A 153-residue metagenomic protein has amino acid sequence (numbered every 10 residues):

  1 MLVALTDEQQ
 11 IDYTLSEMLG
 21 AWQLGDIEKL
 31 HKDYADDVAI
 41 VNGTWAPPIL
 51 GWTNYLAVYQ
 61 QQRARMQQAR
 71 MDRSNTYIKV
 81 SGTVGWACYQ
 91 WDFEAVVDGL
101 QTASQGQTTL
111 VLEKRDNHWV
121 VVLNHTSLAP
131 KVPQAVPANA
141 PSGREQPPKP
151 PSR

Functional and structural regions predicted by a protein language model:
M1-D37, P133-A135, N139-R153: Short, low-complexity N-terminal intrinsically disordered segments enriched in polar/charged residues
T6-T14, L24-T83, T102: A solvent-exposed, acidic/Ser-Thr-rich amphipathic alpha-helical stretch
M18, A39-G43, G85-A95: Short, well-ordered beta-strand segments in beta-rich or mixed alpha/beta enzyme and ligand-binding folds
Y59, R73-I78, W91-F93, Q107-E113 (+1 more regions): Hydrophobic/aromatic beta-strand elements that line small-molecule binding cavities or substrate pockets in beta-rich
E94-V96, P130-K131: Sequence/structural signature of outer-membrane beta-barrel proteins
Q105-V136: Short beta-strand edge/turn micro-motifs at domain boundaries
